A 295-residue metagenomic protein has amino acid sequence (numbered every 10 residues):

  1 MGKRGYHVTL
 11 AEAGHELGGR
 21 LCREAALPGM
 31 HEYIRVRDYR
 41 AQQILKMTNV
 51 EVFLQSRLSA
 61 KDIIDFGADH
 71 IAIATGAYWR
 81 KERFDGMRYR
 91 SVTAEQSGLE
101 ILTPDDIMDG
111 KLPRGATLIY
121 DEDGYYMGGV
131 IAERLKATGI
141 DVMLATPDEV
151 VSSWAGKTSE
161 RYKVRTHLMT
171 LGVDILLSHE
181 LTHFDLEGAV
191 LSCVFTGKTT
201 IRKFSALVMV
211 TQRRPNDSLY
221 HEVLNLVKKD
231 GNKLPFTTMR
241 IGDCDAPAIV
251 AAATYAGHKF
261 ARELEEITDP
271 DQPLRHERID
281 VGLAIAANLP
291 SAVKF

Functional and structural regions predicted by a protein language model:
M1-E51, I119-S159, K163, D174 (+6 more regions): Beta1-alpha1 glycine-rich phosphate/pyrophosphate-binding loop at the start of Rossmann-like nucleotide-binding domains
R4, Y78-E82, M87-A94: N-terminal-biased segments
E12-A13, H70, F236, A251: N-terminal hydrophobic or amphipathic segments with adjacent small-residue motifs that include Sec signal peptides
R20, K81-F84, G128-I131, W154 (+2 more regions): Short glycine-/acidic-enriched loop or helix-start segments at secondary-structure transitions that form or flank
R20-L21, Y78, R214, C244: Gly/Ser/Thr-rich beta-alpha loop segments that engage phosphate groups in nucleotides
L27-P28, D85, E266: N-terminal low-complexity, intrinsically disordered patches enriched in charged
I34-K81, Q96-G98, T103-I107, L112-P113 (+2 more regions): A Rossmann-like FAD-binding core segment of flavoenzymes
R88-Y125, R202-R262, E266-E277, A284: FAD-site-proximal beta/loop scaffold in flavoenzymes
